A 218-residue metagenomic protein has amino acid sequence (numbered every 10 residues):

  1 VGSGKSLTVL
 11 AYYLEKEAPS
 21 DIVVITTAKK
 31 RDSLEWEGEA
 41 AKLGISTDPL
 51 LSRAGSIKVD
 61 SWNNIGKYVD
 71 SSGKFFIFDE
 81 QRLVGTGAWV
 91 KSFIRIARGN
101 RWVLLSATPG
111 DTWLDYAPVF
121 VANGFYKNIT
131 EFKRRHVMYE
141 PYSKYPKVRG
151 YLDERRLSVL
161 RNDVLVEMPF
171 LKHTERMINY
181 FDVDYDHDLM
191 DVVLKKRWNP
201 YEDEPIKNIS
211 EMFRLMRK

Functional and structural regions predicted by a protein language model:
V1, E80-R82, A107-T108: Conserved Walker B
V1-Y13, E17-K42, G110-D115: Conserved Walker A/P-loop ATP-binding site and its immediately adjacent core in helicase/helicase-like ATPase domains
S6, L83-G85, S106: Conserved RecA-like P-loop NTPase helicase motor core
V23-T27, K58-W62, D182-D184: Short beta-strand segments
K29-A54, A122-K127: Conserved helix-turn-beta segment of the N-terminal RecA-like "Helicase ATP-binding" lobe in SF1/SF2 helicases
R53-I96: Conserved RecA-like ASCE ATPase "motif II neighborhood" in helicase/translocase motors
F75, S92-T174: Conserved P-loop NTPase motor "coupling/switch" region that bridges the ATPase
L171-K218: Conserved helicase/translocase motor-coupling segment
